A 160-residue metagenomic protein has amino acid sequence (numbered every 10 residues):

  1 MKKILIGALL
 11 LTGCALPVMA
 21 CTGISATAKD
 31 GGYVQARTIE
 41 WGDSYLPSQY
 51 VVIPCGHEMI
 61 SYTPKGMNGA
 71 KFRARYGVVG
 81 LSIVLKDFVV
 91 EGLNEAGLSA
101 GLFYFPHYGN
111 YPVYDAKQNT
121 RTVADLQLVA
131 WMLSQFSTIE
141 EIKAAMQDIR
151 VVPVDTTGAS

Functional and structural regions predicted by a protein language model:
M1-I4: Positively charged n-region of N-terminal signal peptides that target proteins for export
L11-T12: Repetitive helical segments and hydrophobic/amphipathic motifs
A15-P17: N-terminal signal peptide c-region/cleavage motif recognized by signal peptidases
A20-K117, P153: A contiguous strand-loop segment
Q118-V152: Alpha/propeptide regions of enzymes that mature by internal proteolysis
P153-S160: Loop-centered beta-sheet repeat module
